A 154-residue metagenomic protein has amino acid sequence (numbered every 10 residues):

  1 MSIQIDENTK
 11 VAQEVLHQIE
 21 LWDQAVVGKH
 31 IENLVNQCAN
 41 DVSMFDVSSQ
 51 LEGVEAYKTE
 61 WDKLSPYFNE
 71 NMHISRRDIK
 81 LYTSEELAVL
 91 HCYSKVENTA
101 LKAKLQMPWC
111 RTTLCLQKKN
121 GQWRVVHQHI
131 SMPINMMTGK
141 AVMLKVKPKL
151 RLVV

Functional and structural regions predicted by a protein language model:
M1-N40, L144-V154: Short, low-complexity N-terminal intrinsically disordered segments enriched in polar/charged residues
Q13, Q18, I31-E86, Y93: A solvent-exposed, acidic/Ser-Thr-rich amphipathic alpha-helical stretch
C38, S94-V96, H129-M132: Short beta-strand segments enriched in hydrophobic/aromatic residues within well-folded beta-rich domains
F68-N69, E97-Q106: Short, cysteine-centered beta-strand-loop-beta hairpins and adjacent loop/turn segments enriched in charged/polar
S75, Q106, C110: Exposed loop/turn and edge beta-strand positions of beta-sandwich/beta-sheet ligand-binding modules
Y82-S84, L101-K102, K118-Q122: Flexible loop/coil segments at beta-strand boundaries within sensory signal-transduction domains
W109-K140: Short beta-strand edge/turn micro-motifs at domain boundaries
